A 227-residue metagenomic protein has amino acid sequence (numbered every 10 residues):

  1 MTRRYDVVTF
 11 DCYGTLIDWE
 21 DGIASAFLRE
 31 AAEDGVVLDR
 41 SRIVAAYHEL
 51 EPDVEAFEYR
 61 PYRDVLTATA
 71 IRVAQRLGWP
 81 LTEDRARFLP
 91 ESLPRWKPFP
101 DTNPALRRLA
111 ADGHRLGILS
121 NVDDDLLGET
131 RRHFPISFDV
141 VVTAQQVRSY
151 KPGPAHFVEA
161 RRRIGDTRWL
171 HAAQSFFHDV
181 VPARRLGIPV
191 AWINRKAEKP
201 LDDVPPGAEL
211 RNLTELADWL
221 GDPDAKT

Functional and structural regions predicted by a protein language model:
M1-Y5, E20, P80-T82, N103 (+2 more regions): Asp-based, Mg2+/Mn2+-dependent phosphohydrolase catalytic module
T2-N103, D112, D123-D125: N-terminal helical cap/lid subdomain that shapes the substrate entry/recognition surface in HAD-like hydrolases
